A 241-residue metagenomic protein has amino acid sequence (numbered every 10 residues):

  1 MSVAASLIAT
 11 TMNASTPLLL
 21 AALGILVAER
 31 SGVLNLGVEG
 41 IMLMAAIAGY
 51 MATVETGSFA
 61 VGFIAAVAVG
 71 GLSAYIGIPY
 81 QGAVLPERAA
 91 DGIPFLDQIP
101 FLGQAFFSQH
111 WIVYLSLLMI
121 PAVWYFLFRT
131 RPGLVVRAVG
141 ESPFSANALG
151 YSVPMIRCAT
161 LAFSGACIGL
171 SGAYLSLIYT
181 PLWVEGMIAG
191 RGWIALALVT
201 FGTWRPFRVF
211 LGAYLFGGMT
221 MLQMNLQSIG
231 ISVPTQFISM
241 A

Functional and structural regions predicted by a protein language model:
V3-T10, L127, S164-A197, I231-I238: Inter-helical junctions in multi-pass inner-membrane proteins, predominant in energy-converting antiporter-like
S6-V69, T200-R205, V209: Single transmembrane alpha-helix segments in multi-pass membrane proteins
S15-L23, G40-I47, G140, G169-L170 (+3 more regions): Hydrophobic alpha-helical segments embedded in the membrane of multi-pass proteins
A28-L34, A66-L96, R129-R131, M187-F207: Short loop segments and helix-boundary regions at transmembrane helix junctions of multi-pass inner-membrane proteins
E29-M44, V61, A68-V69, V135 (+5 more regions): Short, non-helical or kinked segments that cap or interrupt transmembrane helices
G57-P79, L118-P121, L211, L215-F216 (+1 more regions): Alpha-helical transmembrane segments within multi-pass membrane transporters and channels
G71-R129, I229-S239: Transmembrane helix-bundle core of multi-pass membrane transporters and related energy-transducing complexes
F106-W183, P206-L211: Helix-loop-helix "hairpin" substructures at the membrane interface of multi-pass membrane proteins
